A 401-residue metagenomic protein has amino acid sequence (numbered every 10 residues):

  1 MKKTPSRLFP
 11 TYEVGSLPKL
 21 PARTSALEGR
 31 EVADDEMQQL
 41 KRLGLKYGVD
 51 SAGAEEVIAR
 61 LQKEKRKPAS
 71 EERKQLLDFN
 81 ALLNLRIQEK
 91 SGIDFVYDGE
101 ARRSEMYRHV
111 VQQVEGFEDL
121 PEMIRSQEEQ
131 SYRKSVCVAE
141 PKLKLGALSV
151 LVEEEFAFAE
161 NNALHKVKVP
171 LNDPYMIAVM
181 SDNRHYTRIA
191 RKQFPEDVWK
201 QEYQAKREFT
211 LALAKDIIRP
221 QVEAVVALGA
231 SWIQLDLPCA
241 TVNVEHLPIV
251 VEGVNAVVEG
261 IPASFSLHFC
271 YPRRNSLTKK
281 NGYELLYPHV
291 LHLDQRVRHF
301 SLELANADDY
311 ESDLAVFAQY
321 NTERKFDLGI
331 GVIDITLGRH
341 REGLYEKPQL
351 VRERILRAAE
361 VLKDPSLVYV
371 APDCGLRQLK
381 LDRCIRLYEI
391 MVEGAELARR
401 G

Functional and structural regions predicted by a protein language model:
M1-G401: Domain-level signal for soluble alpha/beta catalytic cores
